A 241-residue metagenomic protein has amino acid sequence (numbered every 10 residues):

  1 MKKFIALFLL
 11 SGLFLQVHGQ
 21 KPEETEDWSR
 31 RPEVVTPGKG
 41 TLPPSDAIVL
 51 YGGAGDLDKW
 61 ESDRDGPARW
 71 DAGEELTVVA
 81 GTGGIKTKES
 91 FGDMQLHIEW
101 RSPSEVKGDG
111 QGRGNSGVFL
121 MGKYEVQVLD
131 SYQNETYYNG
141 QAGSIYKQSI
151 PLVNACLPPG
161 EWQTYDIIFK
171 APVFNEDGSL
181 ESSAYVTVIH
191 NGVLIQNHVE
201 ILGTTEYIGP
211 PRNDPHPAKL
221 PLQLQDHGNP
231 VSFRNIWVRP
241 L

Functional and structural regions predicted by a protein language model:
M1-F4: Positively charged n-region of N-terminal signal peptides that target proteins for export
F8-H18: Hydrophobic h-region of N-terminal signal peptides that target proteins for export in Gram-negative bacteria
G19-L241: Carbohydrate-interacting regions of secretory-pathway proteins
